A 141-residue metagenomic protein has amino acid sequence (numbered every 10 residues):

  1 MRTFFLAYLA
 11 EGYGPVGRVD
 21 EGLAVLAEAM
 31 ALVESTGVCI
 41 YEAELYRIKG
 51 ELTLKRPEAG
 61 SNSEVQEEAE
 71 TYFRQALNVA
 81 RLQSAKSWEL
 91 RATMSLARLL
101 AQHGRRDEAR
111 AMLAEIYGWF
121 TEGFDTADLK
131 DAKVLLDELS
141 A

Functional and structural regions predicted by a protein language model:
M1-A141: Helix-coil-helix junctions within alpha-helical repeat/solenoid scaffolds
